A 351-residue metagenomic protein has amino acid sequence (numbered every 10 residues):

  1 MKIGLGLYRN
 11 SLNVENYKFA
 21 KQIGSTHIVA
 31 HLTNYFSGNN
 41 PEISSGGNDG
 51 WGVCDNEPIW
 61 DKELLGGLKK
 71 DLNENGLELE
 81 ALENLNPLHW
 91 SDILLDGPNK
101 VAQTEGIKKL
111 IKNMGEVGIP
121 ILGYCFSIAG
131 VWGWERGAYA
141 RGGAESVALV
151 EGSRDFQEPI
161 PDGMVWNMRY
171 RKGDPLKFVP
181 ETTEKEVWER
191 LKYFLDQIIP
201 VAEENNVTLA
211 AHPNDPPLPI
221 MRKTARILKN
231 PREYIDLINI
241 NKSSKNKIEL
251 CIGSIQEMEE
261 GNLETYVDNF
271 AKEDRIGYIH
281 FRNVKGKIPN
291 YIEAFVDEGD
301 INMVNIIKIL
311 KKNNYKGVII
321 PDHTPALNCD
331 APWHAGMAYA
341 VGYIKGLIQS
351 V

Functional and structural regions predicted by a protein language model:
M1-K2, P58: Mature N-terminal, pre-catalytic/accessory segment of carbohydrate-active enzymes
K2, S11, N16-F19, G24 (+11 more regions): Histidine-acidic metal/acid-base catalytic patches
G6: Internal alpha/beta domain cores that form substrate/cofactor-binding pockets in large enzymes and binding proteins
R9, T33, L85, S127 (+2 more regions): Residue-level "edge-of-site" marker
T26-F36: A short beta-strand-loop structural module common to alpha/beta enzyme folds
N34-K192, E204, S254, K311: Structural motif corresponding to the early beta-alpha repeats
